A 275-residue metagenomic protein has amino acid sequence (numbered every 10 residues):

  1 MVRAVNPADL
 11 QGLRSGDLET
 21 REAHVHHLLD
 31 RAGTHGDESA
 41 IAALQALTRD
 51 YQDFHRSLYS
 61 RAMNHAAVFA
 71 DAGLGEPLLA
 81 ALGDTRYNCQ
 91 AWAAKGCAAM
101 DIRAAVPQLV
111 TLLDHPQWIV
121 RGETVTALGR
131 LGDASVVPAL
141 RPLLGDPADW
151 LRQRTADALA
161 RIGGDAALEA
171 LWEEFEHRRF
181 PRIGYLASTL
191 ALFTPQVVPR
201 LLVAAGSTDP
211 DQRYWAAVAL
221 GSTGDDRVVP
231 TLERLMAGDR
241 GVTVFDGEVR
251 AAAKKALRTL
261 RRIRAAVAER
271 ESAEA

Functional and structural regions predicted by a protein language model:
M1-R3, E19-H35, R56-A72, P77-A80 (+10 more regions): Structural detector for internal amphipathic alpha-helices that build alpha-solenoid repeat scaffolds
M1-T20, T243, A273-A275: N-terminal intrinsically disordered, low-complexity tails enriched in polar/charged
A8-G16, A43-F54, P77-T85, Q108-P116 (+4 more regions): Alpha-solenoid HEAT/Armadillo-like helical repeat scaffolds in large eukaryotic proteins
H35-S39, A46: Short, charge-rich amphipathic alpha-helical segments embedded in non-transmembrane helical bundles/solenoids
V228: Short, well-ordered alpha-helical segments that carry or flank key catalytic/ligand-binding motifs at enzyme/regulatory
R258-A275: Terminal, non-catalytic domain-edge segments
